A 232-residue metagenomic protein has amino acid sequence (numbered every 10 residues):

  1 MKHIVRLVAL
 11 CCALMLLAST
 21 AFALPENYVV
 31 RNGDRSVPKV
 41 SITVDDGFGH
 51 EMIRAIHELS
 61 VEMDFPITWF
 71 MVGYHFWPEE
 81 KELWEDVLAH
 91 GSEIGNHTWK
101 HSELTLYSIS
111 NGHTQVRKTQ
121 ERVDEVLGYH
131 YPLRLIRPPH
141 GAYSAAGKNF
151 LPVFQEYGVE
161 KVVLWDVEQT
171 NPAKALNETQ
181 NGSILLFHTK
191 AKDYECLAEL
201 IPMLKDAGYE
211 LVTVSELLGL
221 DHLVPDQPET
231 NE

Functional and structural regions predicted by a protein language model:
M1-T43, R54-T68, Q180-E232: Terminal accessory/targeting
L24-L106, R122, G219: Active-site beta->alpha N-cap acidic-glycine motif
A55, P78, S102-E210, E216-P225: Catalytic domains of cell-wall/extracellular-matrix polysaccharide-remodeling enzymes, centered on de-N-acetylation
W69, N96, V163-L164, T213: Hydrophobic residues in well-ordered beta-strands that form the structural core
D86, H113, A145, T230-N231: Alpha-helix boundary/capping detector
